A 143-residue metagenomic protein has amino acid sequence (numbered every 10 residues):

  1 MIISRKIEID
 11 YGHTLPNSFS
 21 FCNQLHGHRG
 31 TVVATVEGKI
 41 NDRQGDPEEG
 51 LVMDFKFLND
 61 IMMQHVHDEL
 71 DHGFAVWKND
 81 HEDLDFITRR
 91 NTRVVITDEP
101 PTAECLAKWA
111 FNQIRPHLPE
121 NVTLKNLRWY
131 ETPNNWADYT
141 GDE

Functional and structural regions predicted by a protein language model:
M1-E143: Charge-rich, low-complexity N-terminal segments
